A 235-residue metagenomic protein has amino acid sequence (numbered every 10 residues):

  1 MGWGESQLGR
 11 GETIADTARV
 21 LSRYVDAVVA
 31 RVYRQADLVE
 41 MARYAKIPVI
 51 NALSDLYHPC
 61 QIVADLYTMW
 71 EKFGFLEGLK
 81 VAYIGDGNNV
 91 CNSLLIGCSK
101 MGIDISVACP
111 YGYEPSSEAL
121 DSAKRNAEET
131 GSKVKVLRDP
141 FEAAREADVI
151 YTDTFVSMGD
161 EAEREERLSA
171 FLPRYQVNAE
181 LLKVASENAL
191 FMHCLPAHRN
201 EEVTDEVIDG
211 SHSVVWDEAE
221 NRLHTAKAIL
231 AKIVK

Functional and structural regions predicted by a protein language model:
M1-W70, R199: Phosphate/diphosphate ligand-binding glycine-rich loop within oxidoreductases
Y24, Y44-A45, M101, A185-E187 (+1 more regions): Short, structured coil segments at secondary-structure junctions
M41, G97, L181, E206-V207: Hydrophobic/aromatic ligand-binding patch that stacks against planar heteroaromatic rings of cofactors or nucleotides
P48-L53, I105, V215-W216: Short hydrophobic/aromatic-enriched beta-strand-loop microsegments
F73-D153, D160: Glycine-rich phosphate/diphosphate-binding loop of Rossmann-like nucleotide-binding domains
R125-D205: Rossmann-like adenosine-cofactor binding region
N188-A189, C194-K235: Adenosine-phosphate binding glycine-rich loop
